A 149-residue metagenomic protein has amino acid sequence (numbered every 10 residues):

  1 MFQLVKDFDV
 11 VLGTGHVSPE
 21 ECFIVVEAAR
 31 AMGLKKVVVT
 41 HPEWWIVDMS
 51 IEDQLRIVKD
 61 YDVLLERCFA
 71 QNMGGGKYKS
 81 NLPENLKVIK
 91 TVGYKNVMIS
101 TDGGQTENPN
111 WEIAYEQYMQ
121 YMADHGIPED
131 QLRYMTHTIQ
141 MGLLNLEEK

Functional and structural regions predicted by a protein language model:
M1-S50: Divalent metal-binding pocket/active-site signature
Q3, V26-A31, Q54-D62, L86-Y94: Acidic (Asp/Glu)-rich catalytic clusters
L12-T14, V37-T40, L65-R67, V97-T101: Hydrophobic faces of well-ordered beta-strands that scaffold small-molecule active sites in alpha/beta enzyme cores
V17, P42-W45, C68-N72, D102-T106: Active-site beta-loop-alpha junctions enriched in small/polar residues
W44-M49, M73-K79: Acidic-and-aromatic substrate-binding clefts and catalytic sites of carbohydrate-active enzymes
S50-Q54, Y78-L86, I113-Y118: Charged helix-capping and loop-helix junction motifs
Y94-W111: Short acidic/histidine-rich active-site segments
A114-K149: Mid-to-C-terminal alpha-helical segments outside catalytic/metal-binding sites
